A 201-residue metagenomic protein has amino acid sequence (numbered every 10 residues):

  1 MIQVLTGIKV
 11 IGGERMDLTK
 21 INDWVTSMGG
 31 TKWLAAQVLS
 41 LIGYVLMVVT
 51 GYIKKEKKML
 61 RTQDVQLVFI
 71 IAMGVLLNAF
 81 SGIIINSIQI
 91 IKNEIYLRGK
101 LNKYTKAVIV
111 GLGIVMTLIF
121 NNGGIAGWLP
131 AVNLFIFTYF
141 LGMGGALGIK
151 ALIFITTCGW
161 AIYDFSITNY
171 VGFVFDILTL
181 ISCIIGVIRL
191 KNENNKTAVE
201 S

Functional and structural regions predicted by a protein language model:
M1-R15: Short, Lys/Arg-enriched N-terminal segments with co-localized hydrophobic residues within the first ~10-30 amino acids
D17-S201: Alpha-helical membrane-protein topology signature
